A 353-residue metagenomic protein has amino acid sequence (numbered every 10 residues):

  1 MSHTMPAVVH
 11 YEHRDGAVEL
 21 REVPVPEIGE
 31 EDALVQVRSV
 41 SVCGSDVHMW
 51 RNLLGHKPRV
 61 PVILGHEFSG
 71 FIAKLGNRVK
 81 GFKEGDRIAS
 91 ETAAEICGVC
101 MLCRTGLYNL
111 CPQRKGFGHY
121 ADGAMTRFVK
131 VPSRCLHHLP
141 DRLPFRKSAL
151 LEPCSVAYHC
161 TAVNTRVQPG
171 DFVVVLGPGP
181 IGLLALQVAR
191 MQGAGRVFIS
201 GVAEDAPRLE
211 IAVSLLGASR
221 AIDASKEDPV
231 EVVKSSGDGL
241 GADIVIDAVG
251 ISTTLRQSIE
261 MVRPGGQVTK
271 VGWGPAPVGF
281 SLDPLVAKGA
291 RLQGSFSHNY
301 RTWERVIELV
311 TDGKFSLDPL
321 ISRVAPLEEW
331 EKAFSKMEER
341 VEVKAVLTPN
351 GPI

Functional and structural regions predicted by a protein language model:
M1-H3, L184, E227-D228, S235 (+3 more regions): C-terminal hydrophobic helical "lid"/dimerization subdomain of Rossmann-like NAD(P)H-dependent oxidoreductases
M1-S69, N350-I353: Short N-terminal strand-loop motif that marks the start of NAD(P)H/FAD-dependent oxidoreductase cofactor-binding domains
P26-V40, L53-M101, C135, P140-R142: Glycine-rich beta-strand-centered segment in the early N-terminal region that forms part of a ligand/cofactor-binding
E95-L176, E204: NAD(P)H dinucleotide-binding glycine-rich loop of Rossmann-like/cofactor-binding domains, especially the beta1-alpha1
L143-K226, E231: Mid-domain Rossmann-like dinucleotide-binding core that forms the NAD(H)/NADP(H) cofactor-binding site
A194, I199, P207, S219 (+2 more regions): Glycine-rich phosphate-binding loop and adjacent beta-alpha segment of Rossmann(oid) nucleotide-cofactor-binding
